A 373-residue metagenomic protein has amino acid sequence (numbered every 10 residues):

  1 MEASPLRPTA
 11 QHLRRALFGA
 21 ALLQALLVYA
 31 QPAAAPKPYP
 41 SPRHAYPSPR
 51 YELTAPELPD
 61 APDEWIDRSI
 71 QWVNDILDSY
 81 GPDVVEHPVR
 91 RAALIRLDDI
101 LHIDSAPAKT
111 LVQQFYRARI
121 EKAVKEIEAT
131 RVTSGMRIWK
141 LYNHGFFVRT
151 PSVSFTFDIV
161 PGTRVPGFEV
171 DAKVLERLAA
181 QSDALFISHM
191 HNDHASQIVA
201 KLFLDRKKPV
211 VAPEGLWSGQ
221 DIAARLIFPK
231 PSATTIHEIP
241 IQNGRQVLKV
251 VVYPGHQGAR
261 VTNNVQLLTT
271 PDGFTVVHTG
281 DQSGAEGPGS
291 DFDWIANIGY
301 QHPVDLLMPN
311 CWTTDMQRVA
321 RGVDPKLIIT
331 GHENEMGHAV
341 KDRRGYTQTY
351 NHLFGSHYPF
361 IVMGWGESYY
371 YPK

Functional and structural regions predicted by a protein language model:
S4-F18: Bacterial N-terminal signal peptides that target proteins for export
A16-L27: Bacterial N-terminal signal peptides
A35-P59, I222-K249, R260, T270 (+1 more regions): Binuclear metal-ion centers of metallo-dependent hydrolases, dominated by the metallo-beta-lactamase
P36-V85, Q114-L141, G145-M190, Q197-A200 (+1 more regions): Pre-active-site segment of Zn-dependent metallo-hydrolases
T156-V160, Q181-A195, V211-G215, V277-Q282 (+4 more regions): Active-site neighborhood of phospho(di)ester-bond hydrolases with catalytic His/Asp-centered motifs
R164, M190-A195, W217-Q220, T235-H237 (+5 more regions): Active-site environment of divalent metal-dependent phosphoester hydrolases
A172-T235: Active-site HxH/HxHxD metal-binding segment of metal-dependent hydrolases
I198, Y253-D324: Active-site-proximal loop/helix segments of hydrolase catalytic cores
